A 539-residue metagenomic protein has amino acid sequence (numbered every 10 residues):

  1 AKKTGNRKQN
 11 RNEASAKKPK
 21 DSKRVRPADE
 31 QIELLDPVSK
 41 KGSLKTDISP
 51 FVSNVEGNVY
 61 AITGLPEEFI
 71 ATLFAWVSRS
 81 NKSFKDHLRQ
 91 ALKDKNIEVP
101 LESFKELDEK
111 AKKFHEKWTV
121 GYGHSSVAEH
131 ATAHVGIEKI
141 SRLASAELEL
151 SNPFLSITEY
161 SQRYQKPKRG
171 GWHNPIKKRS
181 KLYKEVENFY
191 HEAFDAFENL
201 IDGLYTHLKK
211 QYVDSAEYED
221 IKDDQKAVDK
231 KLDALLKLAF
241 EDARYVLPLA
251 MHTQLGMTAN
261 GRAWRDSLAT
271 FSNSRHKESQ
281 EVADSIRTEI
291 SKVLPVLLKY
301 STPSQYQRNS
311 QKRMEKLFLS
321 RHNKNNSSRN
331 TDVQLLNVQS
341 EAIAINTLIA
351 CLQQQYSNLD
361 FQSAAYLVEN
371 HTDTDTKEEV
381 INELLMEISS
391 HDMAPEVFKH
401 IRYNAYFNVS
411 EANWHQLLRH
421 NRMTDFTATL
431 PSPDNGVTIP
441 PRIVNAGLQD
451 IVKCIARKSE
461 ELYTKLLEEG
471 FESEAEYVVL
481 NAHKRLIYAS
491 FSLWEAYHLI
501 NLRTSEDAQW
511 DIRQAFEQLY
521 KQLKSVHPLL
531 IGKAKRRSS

Functional and structural regions predicted by a protein language model:
A1-S539: A conserved ligand/cofactor-binding region detector
